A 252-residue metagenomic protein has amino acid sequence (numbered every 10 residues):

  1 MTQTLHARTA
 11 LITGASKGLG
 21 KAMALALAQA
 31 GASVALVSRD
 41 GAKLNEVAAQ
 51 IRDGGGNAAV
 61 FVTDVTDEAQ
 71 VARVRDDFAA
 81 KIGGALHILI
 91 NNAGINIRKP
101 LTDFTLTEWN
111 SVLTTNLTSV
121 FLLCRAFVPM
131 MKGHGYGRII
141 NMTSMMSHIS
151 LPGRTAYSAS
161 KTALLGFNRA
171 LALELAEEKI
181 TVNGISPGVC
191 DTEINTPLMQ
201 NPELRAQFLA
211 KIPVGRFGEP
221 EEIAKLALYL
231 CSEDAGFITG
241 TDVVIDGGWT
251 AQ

Functional and structural regions predicted by a protein language model:
T9, S16-K17: Conserved glycine-rich cofactor-binding loop
G41-A42, V62-V74, L106, E221: The beta1-alpha1 cofactor-binding region of Rossmann-like NAD(H)/NADP(H)-dependent oxidoreductases
I90, A176, T181, I238-G240: Short, small/polar-rich loop/turn modules that mediate ligand/substrate recognition or access, typified
P100-L101, E108-L113, F208: Substrate-binding pocket helix/loop in short-chain dehydrogenase/reductase
C124, S160, N168: Active-site helix of classical SDR
P129, L173-E177, G236: Alpha-helical segment proximal to the catalytic Tyr-Lys
S144: Residue(s) in the substrate-gating loop at a strand-loop-helix junction that position the organic substrate next
